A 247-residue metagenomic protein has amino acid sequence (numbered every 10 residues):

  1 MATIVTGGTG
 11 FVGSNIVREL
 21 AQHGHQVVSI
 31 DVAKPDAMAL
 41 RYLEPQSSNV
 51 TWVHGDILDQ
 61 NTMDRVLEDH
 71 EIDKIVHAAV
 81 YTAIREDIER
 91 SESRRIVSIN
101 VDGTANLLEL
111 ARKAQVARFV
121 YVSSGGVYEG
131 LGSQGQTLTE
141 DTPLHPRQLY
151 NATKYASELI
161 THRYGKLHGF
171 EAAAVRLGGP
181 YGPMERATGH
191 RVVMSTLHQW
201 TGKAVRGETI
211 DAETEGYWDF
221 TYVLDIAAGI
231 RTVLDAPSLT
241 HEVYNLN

Functional and structural regions predicted by a protein language model:
T3-H23: N-terminal Rossmann NAD(P)H-binding glycine-rich loop of SDR-like oxidoreductase domains
H25-D36: Conserved glycine-rich Rossmann-like NAD(P)H-binding loop of the short-chain dehydrogenase/reductase
H54-I99: NAD(P)H-binding glycine-rich loop region in Rossmannoid oxidoreductase-like domains and their noncatalytic homologs
H77, A105-L149: Conserved Rossmann-fold NAD(P)-dependent oxidoreductase catalytic core, especially the SDR/UDP-sugar
V97-T104, V120, T153-K154: Short alpha-helix in the Rossmann-fold core of NAD(P)-dependent oxidoreductases
L131, H145-A173, G178, V205: Active-site Tyr-X1-5-Lys
P143, G178-G189, T196-T221, N245: A conserved pocket-lining segment of Rossmann-fold NAD(P)-dependent short-chain dehydrogenase/reductase
Y155, H168-F170, P180-L197, V223-L224 (+1 more regions): Glycine/proline-rich active-site loop of Rossmann-fold NAD(P)-dependent oxidoreductases
